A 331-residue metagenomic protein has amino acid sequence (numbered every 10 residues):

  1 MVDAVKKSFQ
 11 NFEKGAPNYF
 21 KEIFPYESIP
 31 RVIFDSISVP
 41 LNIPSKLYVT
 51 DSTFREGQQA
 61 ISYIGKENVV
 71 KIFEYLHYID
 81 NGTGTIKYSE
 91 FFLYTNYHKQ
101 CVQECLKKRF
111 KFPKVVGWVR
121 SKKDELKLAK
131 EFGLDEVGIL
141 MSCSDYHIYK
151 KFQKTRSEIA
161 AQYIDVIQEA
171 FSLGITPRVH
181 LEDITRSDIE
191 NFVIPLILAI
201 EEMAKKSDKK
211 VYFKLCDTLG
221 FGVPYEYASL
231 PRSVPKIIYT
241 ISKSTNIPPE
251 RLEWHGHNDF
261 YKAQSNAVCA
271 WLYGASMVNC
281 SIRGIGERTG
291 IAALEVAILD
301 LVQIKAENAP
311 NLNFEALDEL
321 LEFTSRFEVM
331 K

Functional and structural regions predicted by a protein language model:
M1-K331: Catalytic cores and adjacent flexible loops of soluble metabolic enzymes that perform enolate/carbanion chemistry on
